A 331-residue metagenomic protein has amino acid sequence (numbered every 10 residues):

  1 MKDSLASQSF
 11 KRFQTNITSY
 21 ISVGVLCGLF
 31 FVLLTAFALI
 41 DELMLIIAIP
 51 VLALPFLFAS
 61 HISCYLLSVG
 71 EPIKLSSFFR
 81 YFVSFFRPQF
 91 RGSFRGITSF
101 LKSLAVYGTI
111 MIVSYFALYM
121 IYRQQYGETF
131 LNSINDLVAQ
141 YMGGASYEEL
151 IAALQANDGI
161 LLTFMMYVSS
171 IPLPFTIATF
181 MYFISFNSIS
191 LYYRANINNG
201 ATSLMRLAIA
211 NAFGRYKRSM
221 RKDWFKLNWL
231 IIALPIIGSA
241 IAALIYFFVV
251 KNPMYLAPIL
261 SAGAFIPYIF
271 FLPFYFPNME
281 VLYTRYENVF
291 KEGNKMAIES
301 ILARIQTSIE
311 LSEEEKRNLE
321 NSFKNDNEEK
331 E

Functional and structural regions predicted by a protein language model:
M1-L33, F79-V113, N157-Y167, Y182-A242: Interfacial aromatic "cap" segments that immediately flank transmembrane helices in multipass membrane proteins
F13-Y20, I49-F86: Alpha-helical transmembrane segments and their immediate interhelical/interface regions in integral membrane proteins
S19-L57, R95-R123, Y167-Y182, K226-F276: Hydrophobic alpha-helical transmembrane segments in multi-pass membrane proteins
L52, F56, H61-E71, D136-A139 (+3 more regions): Juxtamembrane transition segments at transmembrane-helix termini in multipass membrane proteins
G70, K74-S77, M142-I151, Q155 (+3 more regions): A diffuse structural propensity rather than consistent per-protein peaks
R123-M165, P253: Membrane-interfacial helical/loop segments at transmembrane boundaries in membrane proteins
